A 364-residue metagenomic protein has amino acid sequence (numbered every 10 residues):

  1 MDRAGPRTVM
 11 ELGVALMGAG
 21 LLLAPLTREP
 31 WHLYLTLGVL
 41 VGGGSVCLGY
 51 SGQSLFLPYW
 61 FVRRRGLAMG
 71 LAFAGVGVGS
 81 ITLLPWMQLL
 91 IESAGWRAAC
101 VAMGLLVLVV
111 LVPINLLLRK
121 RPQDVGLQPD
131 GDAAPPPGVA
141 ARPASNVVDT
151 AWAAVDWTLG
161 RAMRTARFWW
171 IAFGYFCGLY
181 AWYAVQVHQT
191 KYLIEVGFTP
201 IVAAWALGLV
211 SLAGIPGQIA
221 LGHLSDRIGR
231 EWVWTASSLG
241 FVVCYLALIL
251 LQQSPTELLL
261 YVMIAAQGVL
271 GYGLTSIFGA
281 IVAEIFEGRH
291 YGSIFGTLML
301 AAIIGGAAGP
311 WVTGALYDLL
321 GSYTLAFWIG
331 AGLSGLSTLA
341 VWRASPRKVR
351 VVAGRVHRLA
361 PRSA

Functional and structural regions predicted by a protein language model:
M1, T82-A94, L193-I194, L224-S225 (+1 more regions): Interfacial helix-cap and linker-helix signal at transmembrane-aqueous boundaries of multi-pass secondary transporters
A15-R28, G240-Q253: C-terminal ends and interior cores of transmembrane alpha-helices in multi-pass membrane transporters/permeases
G20, H32-L48, F176, L258-G273: Hydrophobic core of transmembrane alpha-helices in multi-pass small-molecule transporters, especially MFS/SLC-type
S45-F61, G273-F286: Intracellular juxtamembrane helix-capping segments at the cytosolic ends of symmetry-related transmembrane helices
V76-D124: Helix-loop-helix hairpin linking two adjacent transmembrane segments in secondary transporters
G104-N146, A340-S345: C-terminal membrane-cytosol helix-exit motif in multi-pass small-molecule transporters
G160-H223, G309, T313: Extracytoplasmic gate region of multi-pass secondary transporters
